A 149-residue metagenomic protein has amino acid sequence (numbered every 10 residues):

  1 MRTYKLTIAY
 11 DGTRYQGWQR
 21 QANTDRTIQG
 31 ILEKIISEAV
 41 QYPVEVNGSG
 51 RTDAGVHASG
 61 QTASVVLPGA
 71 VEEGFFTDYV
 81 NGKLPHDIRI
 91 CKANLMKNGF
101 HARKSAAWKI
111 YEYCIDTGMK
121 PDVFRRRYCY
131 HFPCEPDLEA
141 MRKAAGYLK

Functional and structural regions predicted by a protein language model:
M1-K149: Structured-RNA-binding interfaces characteristic of tRNA pseudouridine synthases
